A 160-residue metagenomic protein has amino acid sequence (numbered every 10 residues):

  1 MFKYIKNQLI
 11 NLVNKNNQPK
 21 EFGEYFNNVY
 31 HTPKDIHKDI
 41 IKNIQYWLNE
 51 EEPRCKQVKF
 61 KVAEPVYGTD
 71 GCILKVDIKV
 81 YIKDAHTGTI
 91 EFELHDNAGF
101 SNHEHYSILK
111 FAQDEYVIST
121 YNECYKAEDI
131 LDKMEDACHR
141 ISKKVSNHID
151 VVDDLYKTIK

Functional and structural regions predicted by a protein language model:
Y4-H31, D35, A112-K160: Mixed-charge, Lys/Arg-enriched low-complexity segments
P19-D77: Negatively charged, low-complexity tracts enriched in Asp/Glu with abundant Ser/Thr
K20, E51, K59, G71 (+4 more regions): Generic local-structure boundary detector
D70-H139, K143: Intrinsically disordered, low-complexity regulatory segments enriched in Ser/Thr/Pro and charged residues
